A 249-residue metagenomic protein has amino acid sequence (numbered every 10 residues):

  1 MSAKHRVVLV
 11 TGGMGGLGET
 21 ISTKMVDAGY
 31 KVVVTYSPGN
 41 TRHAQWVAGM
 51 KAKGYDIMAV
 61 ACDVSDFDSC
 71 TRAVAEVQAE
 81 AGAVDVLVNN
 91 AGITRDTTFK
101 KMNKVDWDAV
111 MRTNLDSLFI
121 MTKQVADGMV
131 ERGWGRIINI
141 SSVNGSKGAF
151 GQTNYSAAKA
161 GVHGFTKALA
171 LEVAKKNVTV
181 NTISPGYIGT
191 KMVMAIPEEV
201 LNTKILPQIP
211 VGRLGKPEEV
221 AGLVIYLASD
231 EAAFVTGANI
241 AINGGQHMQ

Functional and structural regions predicted by a protein language model:
M14-G15: Conserved glycine-rich cofactor-binding loop
Y30-Q45: Conserved glycine-rich Rossmann-like NAD(P)H-binding loop of the short-chain dehydrogenase/reductase
T98-F99, N103-M111, V193, I205: Substrate-binding pocket helix/loop in short-chain dehydrogenase/reductase
T122, A158, T166: Active-site helix of classical SDR
D127, L171-K175, A233: Alpha-helical segment proximal to the catalytic Tyr-Lys
S142: Residue(s) in the substrate-gating loop at a strand-loop-helix junction that position the organic substrate next
A174, T179, V235-G237, N243: Short, small/polar-rich loop/turn modules that mediate ligand/substrate recognition or access, typified
